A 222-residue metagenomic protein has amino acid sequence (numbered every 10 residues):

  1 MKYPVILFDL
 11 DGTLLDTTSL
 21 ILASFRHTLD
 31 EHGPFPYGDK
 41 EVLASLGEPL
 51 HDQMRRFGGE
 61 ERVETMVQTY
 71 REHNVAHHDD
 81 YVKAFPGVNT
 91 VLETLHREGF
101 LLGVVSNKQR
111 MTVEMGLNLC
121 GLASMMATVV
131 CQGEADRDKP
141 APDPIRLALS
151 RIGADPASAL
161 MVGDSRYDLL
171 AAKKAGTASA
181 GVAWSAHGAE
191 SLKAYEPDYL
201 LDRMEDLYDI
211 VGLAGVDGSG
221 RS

Functional and structural regions predicted by a protein language model:
M1-I6, E93-H96, Q109-R110, E114-S222: Asp-based, Mg2+/Mn2+-dependent phosphohydrolase catalytic module
K2-E98: N-terminal helical cap/lid subdomain that shapes the substrate entry/recognition surface in HAD-like hydrolases
T13, S106-K108: Conserved phosphate-coupling serine/threonine residues in phosphotransfer and NTP-handling enzymes
L20, E41, S45, P49 (+6 more regions): Short beta->alpha linker loops
P36-Y37, E61, L102, S124 (+1 more regions): Residue-level detector of short coil/turn "hinge" positions at structural boundaries
L101-G103, A178: Proline-centered loop/turn at the N-terminus of a beta-strand
